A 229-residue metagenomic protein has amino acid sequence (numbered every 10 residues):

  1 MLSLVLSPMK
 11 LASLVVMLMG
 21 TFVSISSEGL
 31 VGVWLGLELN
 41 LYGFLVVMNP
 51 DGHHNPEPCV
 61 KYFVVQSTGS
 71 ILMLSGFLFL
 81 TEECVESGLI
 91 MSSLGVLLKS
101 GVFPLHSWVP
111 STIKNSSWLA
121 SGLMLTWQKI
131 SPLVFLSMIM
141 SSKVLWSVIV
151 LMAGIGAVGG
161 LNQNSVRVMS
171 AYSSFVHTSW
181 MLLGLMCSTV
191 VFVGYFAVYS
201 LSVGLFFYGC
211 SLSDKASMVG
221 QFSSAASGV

Functional and structural regions predicted by a protein language model:
M1-V229: Core, highly hydrophobic multi-pass alpha-helical transmembrane subunits of bioenergetic inner membranes
